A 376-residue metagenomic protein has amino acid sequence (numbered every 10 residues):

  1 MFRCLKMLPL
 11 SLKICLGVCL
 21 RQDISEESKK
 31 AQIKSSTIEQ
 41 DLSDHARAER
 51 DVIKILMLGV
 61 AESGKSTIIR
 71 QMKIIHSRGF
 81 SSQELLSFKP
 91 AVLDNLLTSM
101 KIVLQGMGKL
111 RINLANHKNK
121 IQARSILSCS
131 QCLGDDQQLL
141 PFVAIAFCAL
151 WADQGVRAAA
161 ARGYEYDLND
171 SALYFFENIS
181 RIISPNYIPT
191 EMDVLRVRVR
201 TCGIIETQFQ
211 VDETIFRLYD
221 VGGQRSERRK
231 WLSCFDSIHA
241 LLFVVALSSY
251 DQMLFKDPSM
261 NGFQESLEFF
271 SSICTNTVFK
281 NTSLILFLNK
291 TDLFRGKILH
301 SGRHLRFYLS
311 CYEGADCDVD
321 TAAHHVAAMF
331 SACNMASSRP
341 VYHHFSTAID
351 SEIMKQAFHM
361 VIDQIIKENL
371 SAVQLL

Functional and structural regions predicted by a protein language model:
F2-C4, L8-P9, C15-H45, E49 (+5 more regions): Switch- and interface-adjacent substructures of P-loop NTPase systems
K54-H76: Glycine-rich phosphate-binding P-loop
L56-L58, I285-L288, Y342-A348: Extended hydrophobic secondary-structure segments that form protein cores and membrane-embedded regions
T67, T201, S346: Ser/Thr-centric signal marking residues that sit in or immediately flank functional binding/regulatory motifs
